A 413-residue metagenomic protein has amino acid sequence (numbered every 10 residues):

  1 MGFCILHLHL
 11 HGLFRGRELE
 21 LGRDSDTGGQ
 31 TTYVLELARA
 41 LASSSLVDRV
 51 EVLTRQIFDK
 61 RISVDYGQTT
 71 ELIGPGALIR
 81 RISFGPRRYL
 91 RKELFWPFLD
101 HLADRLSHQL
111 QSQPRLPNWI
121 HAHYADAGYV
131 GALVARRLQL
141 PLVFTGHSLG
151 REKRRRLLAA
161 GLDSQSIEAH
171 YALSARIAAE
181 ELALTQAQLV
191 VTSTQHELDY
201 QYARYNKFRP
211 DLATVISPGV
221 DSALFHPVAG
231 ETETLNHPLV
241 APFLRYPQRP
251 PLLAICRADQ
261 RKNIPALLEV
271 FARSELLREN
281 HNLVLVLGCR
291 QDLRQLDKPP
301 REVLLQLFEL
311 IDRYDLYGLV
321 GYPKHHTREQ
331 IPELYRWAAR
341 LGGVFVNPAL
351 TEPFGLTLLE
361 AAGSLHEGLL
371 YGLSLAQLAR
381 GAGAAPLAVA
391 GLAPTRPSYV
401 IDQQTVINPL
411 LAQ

Functional and structural regions predicted by a protein language model:
M1-A382, R396-D402, N408-P409, Q413: Catalytic cores of nucleotide-sugar-dependent glycosyltransferases that transfer UDP/GDP/TDP-activated
